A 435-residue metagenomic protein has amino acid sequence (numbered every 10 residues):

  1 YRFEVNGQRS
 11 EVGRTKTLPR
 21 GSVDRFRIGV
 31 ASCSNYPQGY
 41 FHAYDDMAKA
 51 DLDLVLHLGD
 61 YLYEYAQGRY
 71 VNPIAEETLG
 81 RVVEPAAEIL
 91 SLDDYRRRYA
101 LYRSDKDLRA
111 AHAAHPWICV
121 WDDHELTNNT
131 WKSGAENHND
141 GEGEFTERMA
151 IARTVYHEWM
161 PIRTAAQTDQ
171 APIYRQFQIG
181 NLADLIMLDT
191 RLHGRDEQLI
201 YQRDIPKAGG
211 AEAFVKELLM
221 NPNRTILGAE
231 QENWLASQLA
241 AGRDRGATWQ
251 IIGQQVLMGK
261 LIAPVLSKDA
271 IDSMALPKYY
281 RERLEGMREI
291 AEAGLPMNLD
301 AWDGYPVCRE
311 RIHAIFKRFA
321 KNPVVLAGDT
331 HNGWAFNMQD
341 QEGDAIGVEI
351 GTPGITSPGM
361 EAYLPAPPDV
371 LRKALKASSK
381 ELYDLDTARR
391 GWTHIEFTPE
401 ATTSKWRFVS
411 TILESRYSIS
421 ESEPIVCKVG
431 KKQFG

Functional and structural regions predicted by a protein language model:
Y1-G435: Metal-dependent phosphoester/phosphodiester hydrolase catalytic core
